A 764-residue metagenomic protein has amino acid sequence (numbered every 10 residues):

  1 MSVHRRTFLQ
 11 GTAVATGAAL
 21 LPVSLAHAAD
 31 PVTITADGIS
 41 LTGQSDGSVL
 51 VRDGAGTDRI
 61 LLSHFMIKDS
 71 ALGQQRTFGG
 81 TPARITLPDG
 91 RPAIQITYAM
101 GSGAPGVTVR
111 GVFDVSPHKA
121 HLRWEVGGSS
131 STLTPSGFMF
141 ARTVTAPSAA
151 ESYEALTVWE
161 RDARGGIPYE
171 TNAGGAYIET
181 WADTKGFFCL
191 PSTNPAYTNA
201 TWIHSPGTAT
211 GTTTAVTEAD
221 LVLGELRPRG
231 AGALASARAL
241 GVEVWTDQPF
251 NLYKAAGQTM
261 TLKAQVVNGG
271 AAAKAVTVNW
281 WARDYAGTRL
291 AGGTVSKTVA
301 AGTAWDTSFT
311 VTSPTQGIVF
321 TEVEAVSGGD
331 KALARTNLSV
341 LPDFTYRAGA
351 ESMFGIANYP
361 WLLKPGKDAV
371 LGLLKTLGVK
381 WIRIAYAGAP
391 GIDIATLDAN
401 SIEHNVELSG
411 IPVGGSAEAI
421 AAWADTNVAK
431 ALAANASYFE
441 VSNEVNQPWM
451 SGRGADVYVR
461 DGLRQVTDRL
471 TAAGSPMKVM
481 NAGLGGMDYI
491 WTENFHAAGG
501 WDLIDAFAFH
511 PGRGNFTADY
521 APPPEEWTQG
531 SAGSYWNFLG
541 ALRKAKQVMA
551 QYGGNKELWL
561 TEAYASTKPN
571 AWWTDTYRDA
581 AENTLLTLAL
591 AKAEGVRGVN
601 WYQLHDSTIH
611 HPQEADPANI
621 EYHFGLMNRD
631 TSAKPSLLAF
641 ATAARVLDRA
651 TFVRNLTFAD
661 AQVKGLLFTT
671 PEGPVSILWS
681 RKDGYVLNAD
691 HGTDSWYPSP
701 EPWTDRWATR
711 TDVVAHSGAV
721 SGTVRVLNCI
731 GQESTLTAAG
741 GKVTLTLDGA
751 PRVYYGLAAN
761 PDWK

Functional and structural regions predicted by a protein language model:
M1-A15: N-terminal secretory signal peptides and thylakoid transit peptides that target proteins across membranes
D30, V109, H121-F187: Polysaccharide-binding surfaces and accessory modules of carbohydrate-active proteins
P31-G103: Acidic-aromatic substrate-binding/catalytic surfaces of carbohydrate-active enzymes
E170-T246: Beta-strand-rich recognition/accessory modules
V222-P228, T737-K764: C-terminal beta-strand-rich structural cap/linker in extracellular carbohydrate-active enzymes
V267, F658-V720, A750-R752: Carbohydrate-binding surface patches
D456-N583, E594: Noncatalytic carbohydrate-binding groove/subsite architecture in carbohydrate-active enzymes
T567-L638, F658: Aromatic/acidic polysaccharide-binding cleft in carbohydrate-active enzymes
